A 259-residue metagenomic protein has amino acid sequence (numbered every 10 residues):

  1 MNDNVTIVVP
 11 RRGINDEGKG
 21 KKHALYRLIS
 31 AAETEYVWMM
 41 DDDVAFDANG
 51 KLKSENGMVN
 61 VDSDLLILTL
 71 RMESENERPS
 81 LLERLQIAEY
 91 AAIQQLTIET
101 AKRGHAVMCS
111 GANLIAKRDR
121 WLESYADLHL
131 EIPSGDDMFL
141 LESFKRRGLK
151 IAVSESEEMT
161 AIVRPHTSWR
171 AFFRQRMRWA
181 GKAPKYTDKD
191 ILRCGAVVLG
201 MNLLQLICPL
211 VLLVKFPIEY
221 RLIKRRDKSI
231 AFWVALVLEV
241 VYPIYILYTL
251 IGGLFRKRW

Functional and structural regions predicted by a protein language model:
M1-R11: Hydrophobic targeting segments
R11-R12, D42: Acidic ATP/Mg2+-coordinating residue in the GHKL
G18-A24, L28, M58-S124, L128 (+4 more regions): Long helical/loop segments within the catalytic core of UDP-sugar-dependent glycosyltransferases, especially the large
V37: Short aromatic/hydrophobic "clamp" motif used to bind/position activated sugar donors
M40-D43, T69: Active-site acidic Asp-centered loop
D42-G57: Acidic donor-binding/catalytic loop of UDP-sugar-dependent glycosyltransferases, especially processive GT2
L66-A92, L122, D127-I191: Catalytic donor/gating beta->alpha subdomain of glycosyltransferases that bind UDP-sugars
C194-W259: Membrane-embedded multi-pass helical conduit in multi-pass membrane proteins, especially envelope-biosynthetic
